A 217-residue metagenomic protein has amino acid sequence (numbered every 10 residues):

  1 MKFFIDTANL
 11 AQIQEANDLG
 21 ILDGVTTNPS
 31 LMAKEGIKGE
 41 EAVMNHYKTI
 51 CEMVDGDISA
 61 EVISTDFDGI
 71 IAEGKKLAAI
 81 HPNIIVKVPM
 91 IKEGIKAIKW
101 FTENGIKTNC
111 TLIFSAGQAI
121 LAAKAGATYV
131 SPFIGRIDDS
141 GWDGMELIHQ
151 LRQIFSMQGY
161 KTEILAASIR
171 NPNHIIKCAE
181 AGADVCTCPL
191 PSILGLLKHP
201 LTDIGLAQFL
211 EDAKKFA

Functional and structural regions predicted by a protein language model:
F3-I5, N9-I13, L19-I21, T27-W100 (+1 more regions): Active-site beta->alpha loop and helix N-cap motifs at the rims of alpha/beta catalytic domains
A11-L19, G69-E73, A97, S115-A125 (+1 more regions): Catalytic cores of alpha/beta
G20-G24, I80-I84, W100-N109, K124-S131 (+1 more regions): Glycine-enriched alpha-helix->loop->beta-strand junction motifs that scaffold or abut catalytic
N28, V86, A122, C178 (+1 more regions): Conserved, mostly hydrophobic/aromatic
P29-A33, L112, T128-S140, A183-T202: Glycine-rich phosphate-binding active-site loops on the catalytic face of alpha/beta enzymes
M44-I58, I95-T108, D143-I164, A207-A217: Alpha-helix-loop-beta-strand connector modules within alpha/beta enzyme cores
T111-L165: A contiguous pocket-lining binding segment that forms or flanks enzyme active sites
F155-A217: C-terminal alpha-helical cap/extension of soluble enzyme domains
